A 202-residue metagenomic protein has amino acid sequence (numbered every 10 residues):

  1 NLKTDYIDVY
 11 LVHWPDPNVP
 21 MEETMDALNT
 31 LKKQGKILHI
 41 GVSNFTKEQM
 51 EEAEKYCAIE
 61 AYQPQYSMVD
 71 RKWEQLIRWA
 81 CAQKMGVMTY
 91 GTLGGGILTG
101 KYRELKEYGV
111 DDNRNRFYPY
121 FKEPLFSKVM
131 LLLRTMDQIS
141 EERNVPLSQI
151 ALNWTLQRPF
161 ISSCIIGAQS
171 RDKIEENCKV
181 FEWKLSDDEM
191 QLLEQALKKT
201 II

Functional and structural regions predicted by a protein language model:
N1-Y10, L31: CE4/NodB-like, metal-dependent polysaccharide N-deacetylase domain that modifies extracellular/periplasmic N-acetylated
P15-T200: Beta/alpha (TIM)-barrel catalytic core signal, keyed to glycine-rich beta->alpha loops juxtaposed to Asp/Glu that bind
